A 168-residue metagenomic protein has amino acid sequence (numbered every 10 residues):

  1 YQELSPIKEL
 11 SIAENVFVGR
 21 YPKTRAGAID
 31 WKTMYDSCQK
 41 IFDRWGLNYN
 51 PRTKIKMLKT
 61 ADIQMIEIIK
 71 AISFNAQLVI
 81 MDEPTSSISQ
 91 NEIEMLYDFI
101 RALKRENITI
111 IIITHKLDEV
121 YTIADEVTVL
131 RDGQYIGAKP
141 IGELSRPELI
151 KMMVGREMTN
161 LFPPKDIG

Functional and structural regions predicted by a protein language model:
Y1-G168: Glycine-rich phosphate-binding loops of nucleotide-dependent enzymes
